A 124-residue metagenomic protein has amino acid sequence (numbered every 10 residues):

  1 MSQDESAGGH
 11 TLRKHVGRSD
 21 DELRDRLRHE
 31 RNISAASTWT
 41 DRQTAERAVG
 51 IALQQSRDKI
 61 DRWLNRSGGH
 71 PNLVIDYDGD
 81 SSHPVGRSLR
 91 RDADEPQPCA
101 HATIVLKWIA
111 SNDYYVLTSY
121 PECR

Functional and structural regions predicted by a protein language model:
M1-A7: N-terminal low-complexity, Pro/Thr/Ser-rich intrinsically disordered segments that act as propeptides or flexible
G9, V16-R124: Functional cores of ribonucleases/endoribonucleases
